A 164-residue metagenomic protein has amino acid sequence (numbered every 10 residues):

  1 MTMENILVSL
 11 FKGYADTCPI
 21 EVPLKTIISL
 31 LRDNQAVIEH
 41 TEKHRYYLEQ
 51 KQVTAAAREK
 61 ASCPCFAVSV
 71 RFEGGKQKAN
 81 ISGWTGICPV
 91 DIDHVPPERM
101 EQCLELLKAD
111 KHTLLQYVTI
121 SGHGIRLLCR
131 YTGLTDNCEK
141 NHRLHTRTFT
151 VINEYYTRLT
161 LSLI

Functional and structural regions predicted by a protein language model:
M1-G86: DNA replication initiation on ssDNA origins
E4-T17, K76-E98, Y131-I164: DNA replication initiation modules
R45-Q52, L107-K111, H145-T160: Hydrophobic, Leu/Ile/Phe/Ala-enriched alpha-helical segments that form helix-helix packing faces
F66, R71, K76, V95 (+2 more regions): Generic hydrophobic/packing signal
G86, C103, H112, S121-H123 (+1 more regions): Generic hydrophobic, aliphatic-rich segments that mediate packing or membrane embedding
V90, K108, L114-N137: Histidine-centered divalent-metal-coordination microenvironment in nucleic-acid enzymes
V95-T113: Short amphipathic alpha-helix segments
